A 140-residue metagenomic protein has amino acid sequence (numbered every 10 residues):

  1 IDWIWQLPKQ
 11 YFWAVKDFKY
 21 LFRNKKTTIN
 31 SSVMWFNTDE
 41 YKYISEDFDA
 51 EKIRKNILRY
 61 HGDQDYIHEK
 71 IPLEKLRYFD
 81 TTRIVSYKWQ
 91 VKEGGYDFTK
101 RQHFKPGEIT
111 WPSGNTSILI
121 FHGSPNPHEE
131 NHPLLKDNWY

Functional and structural regions predicted by a protein language model:
I1-Y20, K25-K26, W35-F36: GT-A fold catalytic core of metal-dependent nucleotide-sugar glycosyltransferases, centered on the diacidic
K25-T28, P112: A short catalytic or substrate-binding loop motif that flags glycine-/basic-rich loops and adjacent residues that bind
N30-S32: Glycine-rich phosphate-binding loop of ATP-grasp-fold ATP-dependent ligases
T38-Y140: A glycosyltransferase accessory/donor-loop signature
